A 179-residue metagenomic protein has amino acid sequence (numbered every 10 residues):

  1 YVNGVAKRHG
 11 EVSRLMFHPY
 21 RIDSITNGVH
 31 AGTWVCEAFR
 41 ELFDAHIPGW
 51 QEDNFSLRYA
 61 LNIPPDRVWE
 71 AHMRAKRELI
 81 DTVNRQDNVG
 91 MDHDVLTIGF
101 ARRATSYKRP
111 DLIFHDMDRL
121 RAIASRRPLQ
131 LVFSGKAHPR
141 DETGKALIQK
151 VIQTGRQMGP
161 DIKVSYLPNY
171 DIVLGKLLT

Functional and structural regions predicted by a protein language model:
Y1-T179: Catalytic cores of carbohydrate-active enzymes across secretory and cytosolic contexts
